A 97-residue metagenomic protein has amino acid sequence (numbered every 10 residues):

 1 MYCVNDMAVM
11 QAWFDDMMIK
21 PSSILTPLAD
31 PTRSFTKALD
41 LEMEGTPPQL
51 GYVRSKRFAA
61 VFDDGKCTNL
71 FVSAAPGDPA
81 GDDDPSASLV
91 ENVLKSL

Functional and structural regions predicted by a protein language model:
M1-L97: Chalcogenol-based redox active-site neighborhoods
